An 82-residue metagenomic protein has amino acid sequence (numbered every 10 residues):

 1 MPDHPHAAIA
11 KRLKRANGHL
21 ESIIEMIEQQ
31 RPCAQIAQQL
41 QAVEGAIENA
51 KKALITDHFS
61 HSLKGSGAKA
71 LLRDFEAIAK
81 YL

Functional and structural regions predicted by a protein language model:
M1-L82: Solvent-exposed interaction patches of small proteins and small membrane subunits
